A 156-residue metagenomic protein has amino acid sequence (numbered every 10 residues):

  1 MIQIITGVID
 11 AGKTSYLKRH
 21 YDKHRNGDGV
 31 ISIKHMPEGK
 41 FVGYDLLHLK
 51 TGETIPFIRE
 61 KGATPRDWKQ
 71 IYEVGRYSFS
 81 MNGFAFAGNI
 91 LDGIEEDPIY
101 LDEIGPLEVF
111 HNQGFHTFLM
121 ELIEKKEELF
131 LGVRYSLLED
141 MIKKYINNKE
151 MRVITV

Functional and structural regions predicted by a protein language model:
I2: Walker A (P-loop) ATP-phosphate-binding motif of ABC ATPase nucleotide-binding domains
I5: Hydrophobic anchor at the beta1->P-loop junction of P-loop NTPases
I9: The conserved Walker
K13: Conserved lysine of the Walker
Y16: Hydrophobic positions on the alpha1 helix immediately C-terminal to the Walker A/P-loop
D22-I71: N-terminal phosphate/diphosphate-binding loop that engages ATP/GTP or pyrophosphate donors across diverse enzyme folds
E53-E95: Helix-adjacent hinge/juxtasegments
I90, E96, I104-V156: Replace "adjacent to P-loop NTPase cores in ATP/GTP-dependent enzymes" with "adjacent to NTP-binding cores
